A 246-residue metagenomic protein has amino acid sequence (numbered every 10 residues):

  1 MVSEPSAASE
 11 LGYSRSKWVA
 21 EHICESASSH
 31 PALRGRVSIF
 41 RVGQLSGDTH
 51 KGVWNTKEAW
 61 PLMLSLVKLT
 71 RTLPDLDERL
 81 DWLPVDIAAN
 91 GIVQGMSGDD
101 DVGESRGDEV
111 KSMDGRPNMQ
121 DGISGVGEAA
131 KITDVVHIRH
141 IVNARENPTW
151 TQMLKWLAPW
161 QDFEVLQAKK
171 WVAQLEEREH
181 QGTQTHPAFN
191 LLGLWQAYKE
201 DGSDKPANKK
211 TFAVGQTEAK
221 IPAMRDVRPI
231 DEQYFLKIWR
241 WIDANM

Functional and structural regions predicted by a protein language model:
M1, I39-V42, W54-V67: Flexible glycine/proline-rich, aromatic-decorated loop/lid segments
M1-A7: N-terminal Rossmann-like NAD(P)+-binding domain of SDR-like oxidoreductases, especially those catalyzing
A7-F40: Active-site Tyr-X1-5-Lys
L45-G47, E146: Conserved sequence/active-site signature of Rossmann-fold short-chain dehydrogenase/reductase
K51, A59-I87, G91-G95, G103: A conserved pocket-lining segment of Rossmann-fold NAD(P)-dependent short-chain dehydrogenase/reductase
G95-E200, I242: Mid/C-terminal beta-alpha module of Rossmann-like enzyme folds, strongest in SDR-family dehydrogenases/epimerases
A207-M246: Amphipathic terminal alpha-helices
